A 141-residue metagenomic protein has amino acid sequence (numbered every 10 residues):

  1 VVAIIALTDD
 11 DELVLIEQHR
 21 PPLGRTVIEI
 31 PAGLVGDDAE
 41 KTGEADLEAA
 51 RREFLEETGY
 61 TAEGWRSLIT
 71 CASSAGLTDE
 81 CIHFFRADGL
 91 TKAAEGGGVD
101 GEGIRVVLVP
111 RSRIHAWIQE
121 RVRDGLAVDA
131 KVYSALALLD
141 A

Functional and structural regions predicted by a protein language model:
V1-V2, L13, A32-A39, E63 (+5 more regions): Generic hydrophobic/packing signal
V2-R52, D100, I104: Conserved Nudix-box catalytic region and its N-terminal flanking loop in Nudix hydrolases and closely related
L7-T8, H19-P22, E29-A32, L55-A93 (+1 more regions): Active-site segment of metal-dependent pyrophosphate-handling enzymes, primarily the Nudix hydrolase catalytic core
D9-D10, E48, R52, E56 (+1 more regions): Replace "anionic and nucleotidyl ligands
V27-I28, V35-A39, E53, A72 (+3 more regions): Short, surface-exposed linear patches
E48-A49, R86, S134: Residue-level detector of intrinsically disordered, flexible termini and proteolytic processing junctions
S67, A75-T78, H83, K92 (+1 more regions): Nudix hydrolase/Nudix homology domain
G97: Helix-centered, glycine/charged polyanion-binding patches within enzymatic domains that contact phosphate-containing
